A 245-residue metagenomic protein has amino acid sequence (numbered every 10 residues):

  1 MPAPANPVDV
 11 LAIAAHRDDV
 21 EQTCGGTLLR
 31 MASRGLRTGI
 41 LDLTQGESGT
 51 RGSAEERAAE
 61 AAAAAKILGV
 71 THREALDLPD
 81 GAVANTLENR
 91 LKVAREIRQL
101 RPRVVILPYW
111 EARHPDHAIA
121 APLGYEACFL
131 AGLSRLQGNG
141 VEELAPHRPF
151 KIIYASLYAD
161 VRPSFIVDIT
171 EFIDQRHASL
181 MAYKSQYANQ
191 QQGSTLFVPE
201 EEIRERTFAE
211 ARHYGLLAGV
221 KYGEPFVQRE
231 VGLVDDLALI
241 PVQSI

Functional and structural regions predicted by a protein language model:
M1-L100, V227, L239-P241: Active-site rim/loop-helix segments in enzyme catalytic domains that contact anionic ligands
M1-L11, L87-I245: Metal-dependent de-N-acetylase/amidase catalytic core
